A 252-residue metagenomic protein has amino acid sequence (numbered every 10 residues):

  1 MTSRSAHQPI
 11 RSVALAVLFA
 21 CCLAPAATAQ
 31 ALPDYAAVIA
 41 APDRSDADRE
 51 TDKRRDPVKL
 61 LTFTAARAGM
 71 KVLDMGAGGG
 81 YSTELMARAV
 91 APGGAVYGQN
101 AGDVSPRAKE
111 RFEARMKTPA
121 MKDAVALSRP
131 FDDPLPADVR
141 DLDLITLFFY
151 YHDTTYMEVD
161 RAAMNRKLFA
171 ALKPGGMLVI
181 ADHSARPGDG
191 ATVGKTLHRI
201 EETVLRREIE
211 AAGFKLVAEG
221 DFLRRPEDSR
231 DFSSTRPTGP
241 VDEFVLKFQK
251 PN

Functional and structural regions predicted by a protein language model:
Y35-F63, R67: Class I SAM-dependent methyltransferase Rossmann-like catalytic core, especially the SAM/SAH-binding loop
A68-G78: Conserved class I S-adenosyl-L-methionine
A87-A91, D160-P174: A short glycine-rich, Lys/Arg-flanked "PGG" loop and its adjoining helix->strand segment in the class I
A108-P136: S-adenosyl-L-methionine
P134-I145: A short acidic, Gly/Pro-enriched loop at the edge of an enzyme's catalytic core that lines a small-molecule cofactor
T146-Y150: A conserved beta-strand element that flanks and buttresses the S-adenosyl-L-methionine
G175-H183: Conserved beta-strand signature within the Rossmann-like core of class I S-adenosyl-L-methionine
D228-N252: Core SAM-dependent methyltransferase catalytic element
